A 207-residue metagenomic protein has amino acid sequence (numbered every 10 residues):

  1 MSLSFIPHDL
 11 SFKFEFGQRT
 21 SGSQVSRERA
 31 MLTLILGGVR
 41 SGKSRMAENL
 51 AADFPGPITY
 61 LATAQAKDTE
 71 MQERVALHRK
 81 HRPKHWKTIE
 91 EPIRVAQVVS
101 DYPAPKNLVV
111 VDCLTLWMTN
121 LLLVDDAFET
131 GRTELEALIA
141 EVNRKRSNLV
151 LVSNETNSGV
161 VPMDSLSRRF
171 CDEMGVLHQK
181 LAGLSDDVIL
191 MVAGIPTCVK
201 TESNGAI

Functional and structural regions predicted by a protein language model:
K13, G22-A30: Short, Lys/Arg-enriched N-terminal segments with co-localized hydrophobic residues within the first ~10-30 amino acids
L32-Y102: Conserved P-loop
A47, H78, V110, N154 (+1 more regions): Residue-level signal for inorganic ion chemistry
G56-T59, N107, N148, D187: Residues at the starts of beta-strands that form the adenosine-phosphate
H85-E134: Helix-adjacent hinge/juxtasegments
I93, M118-I207: Replace "adjacent to P-loop NTPase cores in ATP/GTP-dependent enzymes" with "adjacent to NTP-binding cores
